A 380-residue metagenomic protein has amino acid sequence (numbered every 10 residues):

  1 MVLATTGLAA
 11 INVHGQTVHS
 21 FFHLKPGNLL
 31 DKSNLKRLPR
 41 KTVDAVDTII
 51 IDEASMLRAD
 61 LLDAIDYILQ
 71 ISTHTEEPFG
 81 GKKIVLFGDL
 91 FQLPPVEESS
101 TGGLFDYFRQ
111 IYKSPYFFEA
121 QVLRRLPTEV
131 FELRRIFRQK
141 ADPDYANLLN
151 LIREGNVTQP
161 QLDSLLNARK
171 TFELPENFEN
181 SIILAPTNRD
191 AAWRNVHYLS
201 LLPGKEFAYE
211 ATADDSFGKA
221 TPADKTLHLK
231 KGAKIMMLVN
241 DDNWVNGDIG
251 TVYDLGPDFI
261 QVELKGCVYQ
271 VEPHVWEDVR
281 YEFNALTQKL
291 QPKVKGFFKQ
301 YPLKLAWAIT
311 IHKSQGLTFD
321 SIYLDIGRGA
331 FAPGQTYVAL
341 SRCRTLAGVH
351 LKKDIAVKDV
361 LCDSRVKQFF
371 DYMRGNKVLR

Functional and structural regions predicted by a protein language model:
M1-R380: Conserved ATP-binding/catalytic motifs of P-loop helicase motor domains
